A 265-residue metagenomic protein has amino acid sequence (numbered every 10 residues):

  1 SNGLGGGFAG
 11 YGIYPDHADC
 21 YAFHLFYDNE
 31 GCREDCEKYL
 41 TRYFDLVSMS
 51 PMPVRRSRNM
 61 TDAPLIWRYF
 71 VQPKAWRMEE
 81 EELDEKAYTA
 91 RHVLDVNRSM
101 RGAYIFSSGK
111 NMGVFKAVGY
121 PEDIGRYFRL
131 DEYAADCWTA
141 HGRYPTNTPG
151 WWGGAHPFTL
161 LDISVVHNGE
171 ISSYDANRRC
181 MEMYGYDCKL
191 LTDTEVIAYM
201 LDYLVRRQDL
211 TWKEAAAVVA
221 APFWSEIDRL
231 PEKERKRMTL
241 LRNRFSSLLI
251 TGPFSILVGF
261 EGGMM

Functional and structural regions predicted by a protein language model:
N2-M265: Conserved short alpha-helical segments that host acidic/polar catalytic motifs at enzyme active sites
